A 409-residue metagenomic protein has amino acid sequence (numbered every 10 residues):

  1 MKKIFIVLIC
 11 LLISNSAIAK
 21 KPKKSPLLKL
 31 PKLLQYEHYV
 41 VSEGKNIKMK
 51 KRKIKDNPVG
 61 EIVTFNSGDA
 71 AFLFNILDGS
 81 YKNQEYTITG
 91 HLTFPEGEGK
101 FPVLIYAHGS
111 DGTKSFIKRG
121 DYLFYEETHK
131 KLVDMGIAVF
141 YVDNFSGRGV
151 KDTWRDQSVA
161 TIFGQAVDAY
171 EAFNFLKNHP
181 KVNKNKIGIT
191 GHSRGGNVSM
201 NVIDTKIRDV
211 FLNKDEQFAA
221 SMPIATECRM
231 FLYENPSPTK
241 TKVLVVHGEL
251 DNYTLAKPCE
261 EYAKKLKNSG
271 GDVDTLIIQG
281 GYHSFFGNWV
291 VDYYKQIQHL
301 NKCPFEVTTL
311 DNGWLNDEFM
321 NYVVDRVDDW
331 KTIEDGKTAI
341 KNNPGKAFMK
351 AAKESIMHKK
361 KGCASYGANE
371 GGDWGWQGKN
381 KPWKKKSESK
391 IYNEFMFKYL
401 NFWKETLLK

Functional and structural regions predicted by a protein language model:
I4-I13: Sec-dependent N-terminal signal peptides
L27-L30, L34-G99: N-terminal cap/lid segment of alpha/beta-hydrolase-fold proteins
K100-G109: Short beta-strand element of the alpha/beta-hydrolase
S110-E126, K131-G164, D204-I207, H299 (+1 more regions): Cap/lid segment of the alpha/beta-hydrolase catalytic domain
T161-T239, N252: Primarily recognizes the serine-hydrolase "nucleophile elbow" in alpha/beta-hydrolase and SGNH/GDSL folds
T239, V245-H247: Short beta-strand/loop motif that positions the catalytic acidic residue of the alpha/beta-hydrolase fold
T254-K265, V290: Short alpha-helix in the alpha/beta-hydrolase fold that links the catalytic acid
D272-K409: C-terminal catalytic histidine-bearing segment of alpha/beta-hydrolase fold enzymes
